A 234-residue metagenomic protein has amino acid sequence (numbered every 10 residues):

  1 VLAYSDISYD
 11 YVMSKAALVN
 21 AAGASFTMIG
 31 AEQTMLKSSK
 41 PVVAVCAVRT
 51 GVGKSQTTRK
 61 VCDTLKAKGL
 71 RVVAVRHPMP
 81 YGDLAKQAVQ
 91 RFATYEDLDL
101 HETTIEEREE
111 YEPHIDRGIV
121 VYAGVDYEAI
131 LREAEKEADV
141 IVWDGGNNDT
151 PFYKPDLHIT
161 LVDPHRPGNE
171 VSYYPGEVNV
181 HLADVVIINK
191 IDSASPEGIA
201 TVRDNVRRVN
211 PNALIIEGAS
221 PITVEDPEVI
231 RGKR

Functional and structural regions predicted by a protein language model:
V1-S8, T34, V42-A47, Q56 (+5 more regions): Flexible phosphate-sensing "switch/lid" loops adjacent to ATP/NTP-binding sites across phosphate-transfer
V1-T27: Phosphate-bearing ligand-interacting subdomains that bind or position ATP/ADP/UDP/GDP/NAD(P) or nucleotide-linked
A21-A24, K40, N210-A213: A short helix->loop->beta-strand "cap" motif at the edges of active sites that frequently abuts
F26-M28, I187-I188: Short hydrophobic alpha-helical runs that function as membrane-insertion/retention elements
T27-I29, Y122, I216-G218: General small-molecule cofactor/ligand-binding pocket signal
I29-L36: Pre-Walker A adenine-sensing motif
V52-G53: Conserved glycine(s) of the Walker
R207-A219: Glycine-rich phosphate-binding "P-loop"
